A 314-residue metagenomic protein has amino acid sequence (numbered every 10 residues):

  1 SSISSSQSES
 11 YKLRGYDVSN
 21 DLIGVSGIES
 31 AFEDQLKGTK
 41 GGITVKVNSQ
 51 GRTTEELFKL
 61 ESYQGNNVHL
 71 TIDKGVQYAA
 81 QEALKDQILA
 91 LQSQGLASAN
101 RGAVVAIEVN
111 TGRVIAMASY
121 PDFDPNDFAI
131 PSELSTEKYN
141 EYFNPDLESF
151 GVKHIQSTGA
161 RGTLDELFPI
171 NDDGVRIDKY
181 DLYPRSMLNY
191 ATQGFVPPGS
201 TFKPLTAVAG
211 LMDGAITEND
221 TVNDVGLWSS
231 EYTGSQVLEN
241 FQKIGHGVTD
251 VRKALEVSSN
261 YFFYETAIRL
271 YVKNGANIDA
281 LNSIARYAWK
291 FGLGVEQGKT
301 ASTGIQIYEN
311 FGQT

Functional and structural regions predicted by a protein language model:
S1-G65, E82: Small/polar-residue-rich segments within soluble enzyme cores
K37, G51, Q81-I88, A267-I268 (+1 more regions): Amphipathic, well-packed alpha-helical segments that form the structural scaffold of globular domains
K46-Y63, I72, G102, N110-T314: Beta-lactam-recognizing serine transpeptidase/beta-lactamase-like catalytic domain environment
T53-G102: Conserved, well-ordered alpha-helix/loop/beta-strand core segments that scaffold catalytic motifs
